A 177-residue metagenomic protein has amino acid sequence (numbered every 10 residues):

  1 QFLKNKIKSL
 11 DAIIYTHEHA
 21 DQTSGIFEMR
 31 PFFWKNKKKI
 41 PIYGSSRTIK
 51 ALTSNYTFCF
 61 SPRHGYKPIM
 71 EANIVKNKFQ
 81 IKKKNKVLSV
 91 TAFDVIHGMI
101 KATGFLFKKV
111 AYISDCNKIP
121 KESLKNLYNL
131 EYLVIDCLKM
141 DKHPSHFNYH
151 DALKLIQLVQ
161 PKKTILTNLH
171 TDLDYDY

Functional and structural regions predicted by a protein language model:
Q1-G44, E131-Y132: Active-site metal-binding motif and surrounding structural segment of the metallo-beta-lactamase
Q1-N5, I69-K125: Core dinuclear metal-dependent hydrolase active-site scaffold
F2, H17, I42, L52 (+3 more regions): Divalent metal-coordination and catalytic microenvironments
K6-I7, F27-P31, Y56-C59, F105 (+2 more regions): Short, glycine/charged-enriched secondary-structure capping and boundary segments
A12, K109-Y112, Y132, K163: Structural motif
I14, Y43, N73, T91 (+2 more regions): Hydrophobic/aromatic beta-strand patches that form the interior of the parallel beta-sheet core in alpha/beta enzyme
N36-I40, T48-A72: Active-site neighborhood of divalent metal-dependent phosphoester bond hydrolases
K118-Y177: Cap/insert and terminal regions of metallo-dependent hydrolase folds
